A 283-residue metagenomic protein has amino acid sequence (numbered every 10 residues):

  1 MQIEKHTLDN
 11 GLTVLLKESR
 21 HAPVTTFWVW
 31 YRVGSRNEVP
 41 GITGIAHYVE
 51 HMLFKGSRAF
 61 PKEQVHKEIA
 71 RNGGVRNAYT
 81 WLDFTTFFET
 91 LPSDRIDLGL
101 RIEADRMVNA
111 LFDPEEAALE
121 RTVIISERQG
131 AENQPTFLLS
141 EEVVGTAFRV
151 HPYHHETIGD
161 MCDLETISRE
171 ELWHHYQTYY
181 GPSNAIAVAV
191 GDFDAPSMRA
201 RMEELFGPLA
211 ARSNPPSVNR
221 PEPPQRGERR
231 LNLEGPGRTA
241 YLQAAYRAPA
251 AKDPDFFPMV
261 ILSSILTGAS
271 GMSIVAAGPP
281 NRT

Functional and structural regions predicted by a protein language model:
M1-H66, L91, L100-E103, W173-R282: His/Glu-rich zincin catalytic helix
T7, E18, Q64-N214, N232 (+1 more regions): Charge-rich, well-structured scaffold segments of protease-associated domains
Q134, R282-T283: Secondary-structure junction/capping motif
